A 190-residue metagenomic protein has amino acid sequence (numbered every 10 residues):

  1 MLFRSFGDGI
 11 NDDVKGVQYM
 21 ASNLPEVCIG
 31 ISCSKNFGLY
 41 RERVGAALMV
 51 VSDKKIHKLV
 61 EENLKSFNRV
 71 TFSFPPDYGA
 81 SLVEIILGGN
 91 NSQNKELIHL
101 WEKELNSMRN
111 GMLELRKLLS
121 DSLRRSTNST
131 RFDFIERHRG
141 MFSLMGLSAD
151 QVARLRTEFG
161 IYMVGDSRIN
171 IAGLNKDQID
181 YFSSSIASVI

Functional and structural regions predicted by a protein language model:
D8-V14, S66-S73, S122, S126: Alpha-helical subdomain
D13-L59, N63: Active-site PLP attachment segment
M49-K54, G89-N90, L147: Short loop segments at secondary-structure junctions
K55, R124, L147-I190: PLP-dependent enzyme catalytic core of the Aspartate aminotransferase-like
E61-A80, I86-S120: Structural signature of PLP-dependent enzymes
H99-E158: Conserved PLP-binding catalytic core of the aspartate aminotransferase-like
